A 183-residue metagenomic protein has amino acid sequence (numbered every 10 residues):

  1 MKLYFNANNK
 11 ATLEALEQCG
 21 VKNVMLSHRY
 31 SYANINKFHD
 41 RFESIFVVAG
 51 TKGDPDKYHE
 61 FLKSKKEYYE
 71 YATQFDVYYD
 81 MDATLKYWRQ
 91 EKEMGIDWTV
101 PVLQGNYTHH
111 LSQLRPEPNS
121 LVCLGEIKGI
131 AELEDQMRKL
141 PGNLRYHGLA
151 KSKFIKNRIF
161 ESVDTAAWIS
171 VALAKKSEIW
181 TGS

Functional and structural regions predicted by a protein language model:
M1-R89, A174-S183: Non-catalytic, usually N-terminal nucleic-acid engagement modules in DNA/RNA processing proteins
K2-Y4, V21-M25, R41-F46, Y69-T73 (+4 more regions): Structural preference for beta-strand elements that scaffold enzyme active sites
L16, V48, V100-P101, R158: Conserved, mostly hydrophobic/aromatic
F38-V48, R89-I96, E132-F154: Alpha-helix-loop-beta-strand connector modules within alpha/beta enzyme cores
E60-K63, H109-L114, G142-L144, K151-T165: Catalytic cores of alpha/beta
E67, M94, N106, L111-N119: Alpha/beta enzyme core
A83-W88, T108-P116, E132-R138: Distinct, well-ordered alpha-helical segments
E126-K128, L133, K151-K153, N157-S183: Glycine-rich phosphate-binding active-site loops on the catalytic face of alpha/beta enzymes
